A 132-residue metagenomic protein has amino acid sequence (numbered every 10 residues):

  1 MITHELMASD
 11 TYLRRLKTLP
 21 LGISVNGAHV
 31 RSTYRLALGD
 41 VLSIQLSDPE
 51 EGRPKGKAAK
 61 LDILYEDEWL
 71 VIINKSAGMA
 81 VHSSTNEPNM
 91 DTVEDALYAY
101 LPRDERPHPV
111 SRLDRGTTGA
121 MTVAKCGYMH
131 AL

Functional and structural regions predicted by a protein language model:
M1-L132: RNA pseudouridine synthases
